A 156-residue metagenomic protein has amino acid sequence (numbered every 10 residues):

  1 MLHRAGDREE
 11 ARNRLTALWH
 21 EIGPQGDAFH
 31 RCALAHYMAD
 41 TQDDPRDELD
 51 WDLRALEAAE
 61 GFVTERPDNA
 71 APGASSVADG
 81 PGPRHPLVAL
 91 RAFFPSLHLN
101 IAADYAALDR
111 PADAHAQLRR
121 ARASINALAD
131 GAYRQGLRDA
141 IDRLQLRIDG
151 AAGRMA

Functional and structural regions predicted by a protein language model:
M1, M38-T41, L97, D104: Residue-level signature for tetratricopeptide repeat
M1-N13: Alpha-helical segment of the N-proximal tetratricopeptide repeat
A5, Q42-P45, L108: Structural motif corresponding to the intra-repeat A-B loop/turn of tetratricopeptide repeats
A11, P24-R31, E48, L87-L90 (+3 more regions): Residues that mark the junctions of alpha-helical repeat units in TPR/alpha-solenoid scaffolds
H20-G26, E60-L90, A127-G131: Flexible helix-coil transition and linker loops at the boundaries of alpha-helical arrays
R31-A35, H98, Q117: TPR repeat positional signature
L34-Y37, F93, N100, D139-R147: "A position-specific structural signal for the A-helix of alpha-solenoid helical repeats
D50-G61, D109-A129: TPR/TPR-like (Sel1-like) alpha-helical repeat modules
